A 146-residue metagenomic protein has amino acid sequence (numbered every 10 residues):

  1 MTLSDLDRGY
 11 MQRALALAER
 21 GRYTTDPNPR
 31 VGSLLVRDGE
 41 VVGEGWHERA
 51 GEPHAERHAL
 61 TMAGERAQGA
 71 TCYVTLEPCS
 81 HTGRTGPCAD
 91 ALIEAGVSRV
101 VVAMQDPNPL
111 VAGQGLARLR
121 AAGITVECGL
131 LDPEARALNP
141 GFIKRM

Functional and structural regions predicted by a protein language model:
M1-S4, G43: General secondary-structure propensity
L3-D26: Short, basic/aromatic recognition patches
S4-D5, N28-V31, P87-A89: Short hydrophobic/aromatic-rich motifs at helix boundaries and adjacent loops
G9, R13, V111, A137-L138: Short, conserved clusters of charged catalytic residues that mark active-site and nucleotide-handling motifs
Y10, P27-V31, A55-E56: Short N-terminal amphipathic alpha-helix/helix-capping patch enriched in small hydrophobics with frequent Ser/Thr
T25-G39: N-terminal glycine-rich anion-binding loops that anchor highly charged ligand groups
L35-R136: Zn2+-dependent cytidine deaminase-like catalytic core
G141-M146: Phosphate/diphosphate-binding glycine-rich loops and adjacent basic-rich segments that engage nucleotide
